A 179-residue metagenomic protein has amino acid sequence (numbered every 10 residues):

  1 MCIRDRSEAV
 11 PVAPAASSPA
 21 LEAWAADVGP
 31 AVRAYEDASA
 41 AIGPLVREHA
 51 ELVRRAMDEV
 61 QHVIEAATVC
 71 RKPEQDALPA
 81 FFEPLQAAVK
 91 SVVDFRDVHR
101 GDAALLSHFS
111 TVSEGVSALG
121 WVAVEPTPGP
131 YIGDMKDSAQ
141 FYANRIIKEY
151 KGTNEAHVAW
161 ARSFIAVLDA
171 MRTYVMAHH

Functional and structural regions predicted by a protein language model:
M1-R6: Conserved small/polar residues in nucleotide/adenosyl-binding loops
S7-P19: Long, low-complexity intrinsically disordered regions in eukaryotic proteins
S18-G129: Extended, amphipathic alpha-helical segments that serve as helical scaffolds
W121-H179: Extended, domain-scale alpha-helical bundle/helix-rich regions
